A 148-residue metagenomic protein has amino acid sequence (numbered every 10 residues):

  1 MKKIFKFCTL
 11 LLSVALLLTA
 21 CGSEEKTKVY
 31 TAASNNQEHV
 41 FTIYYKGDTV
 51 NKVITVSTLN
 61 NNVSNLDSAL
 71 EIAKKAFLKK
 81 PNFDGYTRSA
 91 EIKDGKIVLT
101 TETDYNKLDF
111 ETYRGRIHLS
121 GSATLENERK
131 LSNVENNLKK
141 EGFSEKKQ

Functional and structural regions predicted by a protein language model:
M1-T9: Bacterial N-terminal signal peptides that target proteins for export
L11-A15: Alpha-helical transmembrane segments
L17-A20: C-terminal motif of bacterial Sec signal peptides marking the signal peptidase cleavage site
S23-Q148: Subset-of-secretome marker
